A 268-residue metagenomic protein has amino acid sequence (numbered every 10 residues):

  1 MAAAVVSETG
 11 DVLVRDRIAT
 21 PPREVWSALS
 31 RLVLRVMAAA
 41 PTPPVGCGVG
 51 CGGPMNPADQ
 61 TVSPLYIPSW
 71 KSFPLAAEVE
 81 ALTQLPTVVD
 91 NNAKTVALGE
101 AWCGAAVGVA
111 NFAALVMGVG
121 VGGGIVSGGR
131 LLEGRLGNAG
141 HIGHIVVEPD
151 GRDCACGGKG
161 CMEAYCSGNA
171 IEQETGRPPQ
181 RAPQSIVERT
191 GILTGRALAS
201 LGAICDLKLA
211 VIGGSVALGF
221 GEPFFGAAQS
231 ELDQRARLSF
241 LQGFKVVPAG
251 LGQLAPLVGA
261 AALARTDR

Functional and structural regions predicted by a protein language model:
M1-G46, N56-D59, A77-T87, G99-V109 (+2 more regions): ATP-binding/phosphotransfer module of carbohydrate and carboxylate kinases, centering on a glycine-rich
G48-G52, A114-G120, G124-V126: Short beta-strand segments
Q60-S72: A charged helix-plus-loop insertion that forms the helical arch/lid used to bind and gate nucleic-acid substrates
P64, T87-A101, A114-L115: Glycine/small-residue-rich loop that forms an oxyanion/phosphate-binding "nest" at active or ligand-binding sites
N92, G118, A260: Active-site glycine-centered loops adjacent to acidic/histidine catalytic or metal-binding residues that shape
V96-W102, G122-I125, H144-I145: Adenylate-forming
N138-V147: Short, intrinsically disordered, charge-biased short linear motifs at domain edges
